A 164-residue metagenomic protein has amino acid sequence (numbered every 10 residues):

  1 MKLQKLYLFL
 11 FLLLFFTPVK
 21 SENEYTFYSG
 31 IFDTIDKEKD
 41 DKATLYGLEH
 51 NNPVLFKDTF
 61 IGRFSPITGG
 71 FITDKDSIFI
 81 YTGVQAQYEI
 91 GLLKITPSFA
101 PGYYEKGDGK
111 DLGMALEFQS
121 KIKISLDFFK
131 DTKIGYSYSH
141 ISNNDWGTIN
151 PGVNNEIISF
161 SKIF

Functional and structural regions predicted by a protein language model:
M1-N23: Cleavable N-terminal export/targeting peptides
V19-N23, P53-F64, E89-I95, D131: Short loop/turn motifs that connect adjacent beta-strands in outer-membrane beta-barrel proteins
S21-F56: Outer-membrane beta-barrel initiation region
Y25-I35, I61-T73, T96-E105, S137-S142: Transmembrane beta-strand segments that form the barrel wall of outer-membrane beta-barrel proteins
T34-T44, G70-Y81, G109-A115, D145-V153: Solvent-exposed loop/turn segments connecting transmembrane beta-strands in outer-membrane beta-barrel proteins
T44-L48, L126, P151-F164: Outer-membrane beta-barrel "beta-signal"
H50-N52, A86-Y88, L126, H140 (+1 more regions): Residue-level signature of outer-membrane beta-barrel architecture
K75-F99: Helix-adjacent hinge/juxtasegments
